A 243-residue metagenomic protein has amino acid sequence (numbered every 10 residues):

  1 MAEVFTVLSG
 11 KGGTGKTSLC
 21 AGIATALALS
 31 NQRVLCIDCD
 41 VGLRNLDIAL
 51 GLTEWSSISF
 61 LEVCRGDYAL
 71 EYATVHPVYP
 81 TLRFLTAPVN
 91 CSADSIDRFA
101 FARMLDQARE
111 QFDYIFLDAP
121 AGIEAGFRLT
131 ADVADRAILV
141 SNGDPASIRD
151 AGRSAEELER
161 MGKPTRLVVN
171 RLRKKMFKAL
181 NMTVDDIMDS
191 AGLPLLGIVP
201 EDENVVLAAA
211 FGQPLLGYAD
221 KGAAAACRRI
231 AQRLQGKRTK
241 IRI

Functional and structural regions predicted by a protein language model:
M1-V4, P164, K237-I243: Acidic-aromatic/histidine active-site loop/patch
E3-C39, A108: Walker A/P-loop phosphate-binding motif and the immediately C-terminal alpha-helix
G12, D38, V63, D118 (+3 more regions): Residue-level signature of catalytic and energy-coupling elements of molecular machines, predominantly ATP/GTP-dependent
T17-A21, I148, G152, A224: Short amphipathic alpha-helical segment that frequently serves as the phosphate-/nucleotide-binding helix
A21, T25-L29, D132, R153-E156 (+1 more regions): Short, well-ordered alpha-helices that flank and scaffold nucleotide-derived cofactor binding pockets
C36-E110, A209-L216: P-loop/Walker-type NTP enzyme "switch/lid" segment
F99, R103, Q107-E110, Y114-E201 (+1 more regions): Conserved catalytic-core segment of NTP-binding enzymes
A210-I243: NTP-binding/hydrolysis catalytic cores, primarily Walker-type P-loop NTPases
